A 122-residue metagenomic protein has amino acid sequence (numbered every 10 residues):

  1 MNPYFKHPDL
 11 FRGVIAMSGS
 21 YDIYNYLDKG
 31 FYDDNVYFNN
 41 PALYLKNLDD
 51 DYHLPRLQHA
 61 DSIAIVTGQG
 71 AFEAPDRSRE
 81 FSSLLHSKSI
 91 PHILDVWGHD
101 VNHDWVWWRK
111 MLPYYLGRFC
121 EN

Functional and structural regions predicted by a protein language model:
M1-N122: Non-catalytic cap/lid and distal C-terminal segments of serine-dependent acyl enzymes
